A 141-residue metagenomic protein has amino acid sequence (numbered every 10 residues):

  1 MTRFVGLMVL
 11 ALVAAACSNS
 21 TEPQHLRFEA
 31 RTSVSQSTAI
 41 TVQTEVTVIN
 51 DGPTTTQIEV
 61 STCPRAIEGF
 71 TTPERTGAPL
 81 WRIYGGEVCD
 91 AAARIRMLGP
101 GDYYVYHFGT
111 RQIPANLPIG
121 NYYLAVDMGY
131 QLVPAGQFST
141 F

Functional and structural regions predicted by a protein language model:
V13-A16: C-terminal motif of bacterial Sec signal peptides marking the signal peptidase cleavage site
S18-S20: Bacterial signal peptide processing site
I40-T44: Structural beta-strand segments of beta-rich domains
V48-P53: Asparagine-centered strand-capping/turn motif at beta-strand->loop junctions
I58-P100: The feature marks short-to-medium sequence segments in extracytoplasmic or secretory-pathway proteins
Y103-Y104, P118-M128: A short tyrosine-centered beta-strand micro-motif
Y106-N116: Short, hydrophobic beta-strand segments
Q131-F141: Short beta-strand elements
